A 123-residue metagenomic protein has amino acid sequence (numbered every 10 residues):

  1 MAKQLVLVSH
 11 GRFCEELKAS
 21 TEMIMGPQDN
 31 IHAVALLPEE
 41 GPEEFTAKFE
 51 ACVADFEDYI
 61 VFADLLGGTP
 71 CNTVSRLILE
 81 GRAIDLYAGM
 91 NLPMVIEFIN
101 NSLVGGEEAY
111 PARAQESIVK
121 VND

Functional and structural regions predicted by a protein language model:
A2-D123: N-terminal loops that bind phosphate or other acidic moieties and the adjacent beta-alpha structural core
